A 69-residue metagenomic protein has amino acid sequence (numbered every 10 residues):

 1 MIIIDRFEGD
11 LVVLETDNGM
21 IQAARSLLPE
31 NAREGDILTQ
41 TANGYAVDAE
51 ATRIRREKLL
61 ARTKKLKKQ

Functional and structural regions predicted by a protein language model:
M1-F7: Structural detector for short beta-strands of small beta-barrel domains
D10-V13: Short aromatic-glycine-enriched beta-strand elements
E15-A23: Short, structured beta-strand/loop micro-motifs enriched in basic residues and often containing a Trp
A42-E57: Short, Lys/Arg- and Gly-enriched loop/turn segments at beta-strand edges
R53-Q69: Short peripheral tails and domain-boundary helices/loops at the edges of structured domains
